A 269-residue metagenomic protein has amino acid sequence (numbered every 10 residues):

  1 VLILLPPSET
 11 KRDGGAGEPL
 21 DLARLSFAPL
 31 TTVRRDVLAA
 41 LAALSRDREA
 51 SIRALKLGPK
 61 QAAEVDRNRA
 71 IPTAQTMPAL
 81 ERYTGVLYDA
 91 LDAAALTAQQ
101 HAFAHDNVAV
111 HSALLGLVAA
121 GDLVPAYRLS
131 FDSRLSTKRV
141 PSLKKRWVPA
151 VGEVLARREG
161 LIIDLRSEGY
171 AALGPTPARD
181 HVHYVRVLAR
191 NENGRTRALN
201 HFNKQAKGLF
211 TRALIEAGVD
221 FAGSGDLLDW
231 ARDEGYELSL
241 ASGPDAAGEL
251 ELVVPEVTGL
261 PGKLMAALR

Functional and structural regions predicted by a protein language model:
V1-Q61: N-terminal "assembly arms/tails" that initiate or stabilize quaternary assembly in self-assembling proteins
A16, R67-A70, A90, A189 (+1 more regions): Generic signal for short, ordered secondary-structure residues within or immediately flanking folded domains
E18, A23-L25, A62, K138-R139 (+2 more regions): Alpha-helix boundary/interfacial micro-motifs
D36-L41, V65, L227-A231: Generic hydrophobic, helix-prone segments enriched in Leu/Val/Ile
S45, K56-G58, G85, S142 (+1 more regions): Alpha-helix initiation/capping motif
R53-A126: A glycine-rich, hydrophobic loop/mini-helix early in the fold
A93-R269: Internal, well-folded beta-alpha domain core
